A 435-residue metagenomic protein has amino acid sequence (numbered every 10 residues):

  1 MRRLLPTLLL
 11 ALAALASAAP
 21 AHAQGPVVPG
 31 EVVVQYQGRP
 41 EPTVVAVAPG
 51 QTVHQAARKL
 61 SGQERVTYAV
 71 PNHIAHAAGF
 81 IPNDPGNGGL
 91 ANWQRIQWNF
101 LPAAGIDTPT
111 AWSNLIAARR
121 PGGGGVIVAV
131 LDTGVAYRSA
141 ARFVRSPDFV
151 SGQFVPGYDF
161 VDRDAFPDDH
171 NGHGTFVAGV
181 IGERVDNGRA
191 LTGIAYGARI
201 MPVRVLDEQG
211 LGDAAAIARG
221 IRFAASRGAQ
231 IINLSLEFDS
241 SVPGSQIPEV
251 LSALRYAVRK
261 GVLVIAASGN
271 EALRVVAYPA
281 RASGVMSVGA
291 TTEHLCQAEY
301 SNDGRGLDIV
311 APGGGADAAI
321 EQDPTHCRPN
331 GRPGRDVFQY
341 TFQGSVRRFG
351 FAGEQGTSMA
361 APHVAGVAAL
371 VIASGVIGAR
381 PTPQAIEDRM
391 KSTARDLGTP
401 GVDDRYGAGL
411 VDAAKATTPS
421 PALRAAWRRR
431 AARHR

Functional and structural regions predicted by a protein language model:
M1-L4: Positively charged n-region of N-terminal signal peptides that target proteins for export
P6-S17: Bacterial N-terminal signal peptides
A21-Q97, N114: Primarily auto-inhibitory N-terminal propeptides
V32-Q35, Y68-V70, I127-L131, D159 (+8 more regions): Structural recognition of the beta-strand scaffold that forms the well-ordered cores of secreted hydrolase catalytic
A75, T133-A141, V185-N187, L206-D207 (+4 more regions): Acidic glycine-/aspartate-rich tracts in secreted/extracellular proteins
D84-R199, G212, A216-I231, L236-D239 (+4 more regions): Active-site core segment of subtilase-fold serine proteases
A225-L236, P248, A253, K260 (+4 more regions): C-terminal subdomain of the subtilisin-like protease fold in secreted/lumenal serine endopeptidases
V262, A280-A373: Extracellular S/T/G-rich loop segment that most often corresponds to the catalytic His/Ser-adjacent loop
